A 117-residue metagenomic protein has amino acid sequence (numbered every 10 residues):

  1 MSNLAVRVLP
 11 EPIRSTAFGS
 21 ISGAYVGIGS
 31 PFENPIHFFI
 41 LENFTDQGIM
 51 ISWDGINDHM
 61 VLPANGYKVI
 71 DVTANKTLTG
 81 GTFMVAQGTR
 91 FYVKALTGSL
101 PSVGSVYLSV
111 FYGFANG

Functional and structural regions predicted by a protein language model:
M1-Y25, A95-G117: C-terminal interaction-tip segments
P12-I13, Y25-G27, I36-F38, Y67-V69: Intrinsic-disorder/low-complexity, polar/charged segments enriched in Ser/Thr/Lys/Arg/Asp/Glu/Gln
G27-G29, S52: Short Trp-Ser/Thr-centered turn/loop motifs at beta-strand boundaries
S30, N34, I40-T45, A95: Asparagine-centered strand-capping/turn motif at beta-strand->loop junctions
S30-P31, N65-R90: Beta-sandwich interaction modules
I36-F38, D46-M50, V103-Y107: Exposed beta-strand and adjacent loop surfaces of beta-rich binding modules that mediate intermolecular recognition
H37-F39, G81-G104: Noncatalytic modules at the cell exterior or secretory-pathway interfaces, chiefly beta-strand-rich lectin/adhesion
T45-V61: Short, surface-exposed beta-strand/strand-loop-strand elements in extracellular ectodomains
